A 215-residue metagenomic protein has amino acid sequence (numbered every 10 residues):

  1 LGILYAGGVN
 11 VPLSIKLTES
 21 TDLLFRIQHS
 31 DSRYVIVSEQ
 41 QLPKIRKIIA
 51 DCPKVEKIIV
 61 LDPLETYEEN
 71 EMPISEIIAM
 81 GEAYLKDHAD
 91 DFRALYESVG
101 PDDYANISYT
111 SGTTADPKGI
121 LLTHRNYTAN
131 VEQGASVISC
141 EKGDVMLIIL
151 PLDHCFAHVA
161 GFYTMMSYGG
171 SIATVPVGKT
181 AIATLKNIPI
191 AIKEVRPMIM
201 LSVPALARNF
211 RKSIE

Functional and structural regions predicted by a protein language model:
L1-S20, Q28-Y34, D144-V145, Y163-P176 (+1 more regions): A short helix-loop-beta submotif of the ANL/AMP-binding
I3, V35, Y104, T110-T113 (+3 more regions): Conserved S/T- and glycine-rich ATP-binding loop of Class I adenylate-forming
Y5-M80: Structural core segment of the AMP-binding/adenylate-forming
L24, R46, R93-Y96, P189: Short hydrophobic/charged patches on amphipathic alpha-helices used for structural packing and interfaces
S38-Q41, D103, V203-P204: Helix N-cap/beta->alpha junction signal
V60, S75-Y109, D116, S139-V145: Conserved pre-ATP/AMP-binding loop-to-beta segment of ANL
A105-V131: Conserved AMP-binding A3 loop
T128-L147, L152-E215: Conserved AMP-binding/adenylation subdomain of ANL enzymes
